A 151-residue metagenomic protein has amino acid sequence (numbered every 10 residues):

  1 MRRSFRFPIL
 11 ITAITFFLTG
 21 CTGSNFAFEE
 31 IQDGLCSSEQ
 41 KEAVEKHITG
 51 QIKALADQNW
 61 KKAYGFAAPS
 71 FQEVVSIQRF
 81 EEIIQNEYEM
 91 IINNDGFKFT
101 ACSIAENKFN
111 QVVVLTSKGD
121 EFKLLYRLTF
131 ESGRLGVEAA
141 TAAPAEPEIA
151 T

Functional and structural regions predicted by a protein language model:
M1-I9: Bacterial N-terminal signal peptides that target proteins for export
L10-I14: Hydrophobic helical h-region of N-terminal Sec-dependent signal peptides in bacterial secretory/periplasmic proteins
F17-G20: C-terminal motif of bacterial Sec signal peptides marking the signal peptidase cleavage site
T22-D57: Short, low-complexity N-terminal intrinsically disordered segments enriched in polar/charged residues
F28-I31, E138-T151: Low-complexity, intrinsically disordered terminal/linker segments enriched in charged and Gly/Pro repeats
L55-S70: Short, well-ordered alpha-helical segments enriched in acidic and aromatic residues
V74-N86: Short, charge-rich amphipathic alpha-helical segments embedded in non-transmembrane helical bundles/solenoids
I83-F130, A139-T141: Surface-exposed, charged secondary-structure patches
